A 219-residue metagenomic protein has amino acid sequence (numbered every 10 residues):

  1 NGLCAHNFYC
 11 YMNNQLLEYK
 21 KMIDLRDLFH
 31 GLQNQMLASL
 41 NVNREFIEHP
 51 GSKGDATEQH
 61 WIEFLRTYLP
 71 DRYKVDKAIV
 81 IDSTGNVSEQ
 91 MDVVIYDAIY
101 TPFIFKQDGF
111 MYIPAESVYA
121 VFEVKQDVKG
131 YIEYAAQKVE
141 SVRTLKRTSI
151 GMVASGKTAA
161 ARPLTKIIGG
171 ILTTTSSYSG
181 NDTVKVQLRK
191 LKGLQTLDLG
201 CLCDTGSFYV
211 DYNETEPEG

Functional and structural regions predicted by a protein language model:
C4-H6, L16-Q90, I95-G219: Intrinsically disordered, low-complexity Ser/Thr/Pro/Gly-rich regulatory segments
F8-Y11: Aromatic (phenylalanine/tyrosine) cluster motif
